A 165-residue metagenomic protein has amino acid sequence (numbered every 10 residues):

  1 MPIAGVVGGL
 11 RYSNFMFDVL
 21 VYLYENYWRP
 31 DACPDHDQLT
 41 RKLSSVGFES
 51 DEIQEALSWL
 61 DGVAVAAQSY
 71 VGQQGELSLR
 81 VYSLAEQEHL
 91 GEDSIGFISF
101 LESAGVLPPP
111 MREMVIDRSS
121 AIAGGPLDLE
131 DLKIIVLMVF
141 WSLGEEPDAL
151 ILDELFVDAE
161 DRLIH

Functional and structural regions predicted by a protein language model:
M1-F15: N-terminal amphipathic/basic-hydrophobic helices that include classical n-h-c signal peptides and signal-anchor
M16-D31: Short amphipathic alpha-helical interface segments
V19, E52-D61, L101: Basic amphipathic alpha-helical segments that dock to polyanions
Y24, G62, A67-Q68: Feature marking well-ordered beta-strand scaffolds used for ligand recognition
P30-K42: Short acidic, hydrophobic short linear motifs in intrinsically disordered regions
G47-E52, L107-P109, D128: Helix N-cap / loop-to-helix initiation motif
Q74-I116, A121: Short, solvent-exposed interaction modules
K133-H165: Glycine-rich, aromatic-bearing surface loops/beta-hairpins
